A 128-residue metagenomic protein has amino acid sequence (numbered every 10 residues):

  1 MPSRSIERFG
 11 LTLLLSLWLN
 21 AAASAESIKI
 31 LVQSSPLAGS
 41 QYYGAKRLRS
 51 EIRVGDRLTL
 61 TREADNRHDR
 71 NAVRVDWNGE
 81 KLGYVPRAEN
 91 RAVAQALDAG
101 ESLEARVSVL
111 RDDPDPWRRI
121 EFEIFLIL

Functional and structural regions predicted by a protein language model:
P2-L128: Conserved active-site motif detector
